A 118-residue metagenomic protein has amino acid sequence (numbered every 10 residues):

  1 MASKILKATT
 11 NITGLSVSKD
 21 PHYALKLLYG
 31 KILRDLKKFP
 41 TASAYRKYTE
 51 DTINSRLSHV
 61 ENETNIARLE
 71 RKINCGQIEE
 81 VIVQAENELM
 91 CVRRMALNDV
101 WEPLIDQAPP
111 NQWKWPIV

Functional and structural regions predicted by a protein language model:
M1-V118: Intrinsically disordered, low-complexity, basic-enriched segments
